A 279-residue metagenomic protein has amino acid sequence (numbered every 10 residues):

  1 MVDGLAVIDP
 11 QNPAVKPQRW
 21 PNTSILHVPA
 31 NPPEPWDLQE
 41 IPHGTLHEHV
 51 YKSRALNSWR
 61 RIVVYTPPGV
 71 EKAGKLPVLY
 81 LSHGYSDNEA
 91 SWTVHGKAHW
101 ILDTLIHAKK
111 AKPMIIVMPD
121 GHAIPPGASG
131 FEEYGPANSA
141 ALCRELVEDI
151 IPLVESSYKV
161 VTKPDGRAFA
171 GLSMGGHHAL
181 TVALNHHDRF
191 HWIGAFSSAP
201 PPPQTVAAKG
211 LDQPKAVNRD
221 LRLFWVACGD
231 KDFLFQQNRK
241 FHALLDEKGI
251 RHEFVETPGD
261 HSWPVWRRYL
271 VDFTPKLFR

Functional and structural regions predicted by a protein language model:
M1-R279: Non-catalytic cap/lid and distal C-terminal segments of serine-dependent acyl enzymes
